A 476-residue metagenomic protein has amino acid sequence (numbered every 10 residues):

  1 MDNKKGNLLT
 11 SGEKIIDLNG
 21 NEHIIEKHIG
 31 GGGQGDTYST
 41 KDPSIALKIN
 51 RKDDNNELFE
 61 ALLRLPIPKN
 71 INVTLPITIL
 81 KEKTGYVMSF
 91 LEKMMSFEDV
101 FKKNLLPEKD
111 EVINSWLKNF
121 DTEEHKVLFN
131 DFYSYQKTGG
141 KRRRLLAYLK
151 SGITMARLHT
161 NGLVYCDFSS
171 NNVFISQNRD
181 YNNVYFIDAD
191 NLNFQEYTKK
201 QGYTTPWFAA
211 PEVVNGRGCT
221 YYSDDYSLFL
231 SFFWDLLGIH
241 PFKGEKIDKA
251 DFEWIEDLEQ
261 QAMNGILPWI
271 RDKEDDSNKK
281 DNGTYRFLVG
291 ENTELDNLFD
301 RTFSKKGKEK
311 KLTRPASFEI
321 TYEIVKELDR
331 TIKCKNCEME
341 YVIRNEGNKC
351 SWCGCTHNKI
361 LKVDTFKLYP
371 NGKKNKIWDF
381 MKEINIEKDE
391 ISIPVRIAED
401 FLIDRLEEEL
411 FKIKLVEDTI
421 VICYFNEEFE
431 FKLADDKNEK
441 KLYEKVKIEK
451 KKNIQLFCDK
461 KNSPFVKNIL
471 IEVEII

Functional and structural regions predicted by a protein language model:
D2-P43, K48, K52-N55, P68-I71: ATP-binding glycine-rich phosphate-binding loop
T74-R143: Conserved structural core of kinase catalytic domains
L146-L149, M155, H159-N178: Catalytic-loop of the protein kinase fold
I187-N193: Activation of the activation-loop gatekeeper triad in protein kinase-fold domains
T198-G216: Conserved activation segment of eukaryotic-like protein kinases, specifically the C-terminal portion of the activation
D224: Conserved catalytic-loop aspartate of Hanks-type protein kinases
F232-D296: Conserved C-lobe activation region of Hanks-type protein kinase-like domains
K432-I476: C-terminal boundary/linker segments immediately following FHA domains
